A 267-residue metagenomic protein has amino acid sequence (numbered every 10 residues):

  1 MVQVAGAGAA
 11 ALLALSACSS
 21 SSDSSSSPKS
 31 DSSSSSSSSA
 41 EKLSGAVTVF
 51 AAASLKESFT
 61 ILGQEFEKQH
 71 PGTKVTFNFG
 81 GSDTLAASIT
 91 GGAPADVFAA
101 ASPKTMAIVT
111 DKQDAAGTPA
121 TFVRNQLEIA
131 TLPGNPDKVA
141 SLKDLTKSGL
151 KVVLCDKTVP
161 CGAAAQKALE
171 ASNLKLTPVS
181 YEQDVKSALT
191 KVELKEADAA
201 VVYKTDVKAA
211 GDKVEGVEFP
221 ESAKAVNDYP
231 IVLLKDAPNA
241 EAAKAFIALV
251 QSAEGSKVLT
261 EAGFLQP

Functional and structural regions predicted by a protein language model:
M1-G6: Bacterial N-terminal signal peptides that target proteins for export
A7-A14, S19-L55, T60-Q64, K68 (+5 more regions): Exported/periplasmic ABC-transporter solute-binding proteins
G72, P94-A95, A197: Short, high-confidence coil segments that cap the C-terminus of an alpha-helix and link into the following beta-strand
V75: Hydrophobic anchor at the start of a short beta-strand that flanks the dinucleotide cofactor-binding loop
G92-K112, A116-T121: Short beta-strand-centered segments that line the small-molecule binding cleft or hinge of alpha/beta clamshell
Q126-E128: Early exported N-terminus immediately downstream of N-terminal targeting peptides
